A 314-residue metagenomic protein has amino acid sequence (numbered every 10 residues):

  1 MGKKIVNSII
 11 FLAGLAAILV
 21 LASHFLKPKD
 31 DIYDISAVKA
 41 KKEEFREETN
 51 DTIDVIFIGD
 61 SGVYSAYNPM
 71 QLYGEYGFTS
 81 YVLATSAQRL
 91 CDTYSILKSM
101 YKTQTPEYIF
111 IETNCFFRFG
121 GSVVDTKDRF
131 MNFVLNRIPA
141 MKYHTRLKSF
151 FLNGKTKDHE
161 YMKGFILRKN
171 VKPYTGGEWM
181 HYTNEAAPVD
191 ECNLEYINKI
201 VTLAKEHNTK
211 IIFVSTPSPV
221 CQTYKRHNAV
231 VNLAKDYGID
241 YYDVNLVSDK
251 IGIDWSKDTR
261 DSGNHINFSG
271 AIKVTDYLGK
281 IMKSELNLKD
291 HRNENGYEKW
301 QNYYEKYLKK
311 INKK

Functional and structural regions predicted by a protein language model:
V6-F25: Hydrophobic membrane-insertion alpha-helices, especially the h-region of bacterial N-terminal signal peptides
K27-E47: Alpha-helical transmembrane signal-anchor/signal-peptide segments
T49-Y67, H265-F268: Catalytic nucleophile-elbow at a beta strand-turn-alpha helix junction centered on a G-D-S/GDSL motif, marking
F57, V82-S86, N184-D190, V214-V220 (+1 more regions): Second-shell loop/turn segments in exported
I58, G62-M141: Membrane-embedded segments
T105-F119, R168-I251: Conserved, well-ordered alpha-helix/loop/beta-strand core segments that scaffold catalytic motifs
V123-K210, H291-K314: Secreted/periplasmic serine-hydrolase-like ester/acetyl group-modifying domain
T259-G296: Histidine-centered active-site loop/cap adjacent to the catalytic His in serine esterases/O-acetyl transfer systems
